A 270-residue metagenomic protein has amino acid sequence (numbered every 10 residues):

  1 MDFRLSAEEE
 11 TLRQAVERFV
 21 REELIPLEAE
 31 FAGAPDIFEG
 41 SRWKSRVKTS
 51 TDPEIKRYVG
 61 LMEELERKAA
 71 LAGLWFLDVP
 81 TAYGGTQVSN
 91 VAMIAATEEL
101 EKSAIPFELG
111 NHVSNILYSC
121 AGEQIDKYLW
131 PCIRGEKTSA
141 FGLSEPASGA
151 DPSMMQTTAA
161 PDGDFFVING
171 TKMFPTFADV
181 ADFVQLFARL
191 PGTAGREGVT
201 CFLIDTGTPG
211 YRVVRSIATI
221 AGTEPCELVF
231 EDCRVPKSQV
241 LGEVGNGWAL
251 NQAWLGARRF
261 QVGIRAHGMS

Functional and structural regions predicted by a protein language model:
M1-L109, K127, P131: Amphipathic, small/basic residue-rich leader segments at the start of a protein or domain
D2-L5, Y211-S270: Glycine-rich beta->alpha junctions and the first turn(s) of the following alpha-helix
G73, A96-E101, I204-T208, E231-V235: Short Ser/Thr-interspersed hydrophobic loop/turn segments at strand-loop and sheet-helix junctions that line or gate
Q87-E99, D151-M155, V229, V235: Structural signature of FAD isoalloxazine-binding scaffolds in flavoprotein oxidoreductases
F107-D126, G149, F165: N-terminal glycine-rich flavin-associated loop
G135-L143: A short, Trp-centered hydrophobic/proline-enriched beta-strand micro-motif
T157-A160: A structural signal for short hydrophobic beta-strand segments in well-ordered beta-sheet cores
F165, N169-V213: A short core secondary-structure module
